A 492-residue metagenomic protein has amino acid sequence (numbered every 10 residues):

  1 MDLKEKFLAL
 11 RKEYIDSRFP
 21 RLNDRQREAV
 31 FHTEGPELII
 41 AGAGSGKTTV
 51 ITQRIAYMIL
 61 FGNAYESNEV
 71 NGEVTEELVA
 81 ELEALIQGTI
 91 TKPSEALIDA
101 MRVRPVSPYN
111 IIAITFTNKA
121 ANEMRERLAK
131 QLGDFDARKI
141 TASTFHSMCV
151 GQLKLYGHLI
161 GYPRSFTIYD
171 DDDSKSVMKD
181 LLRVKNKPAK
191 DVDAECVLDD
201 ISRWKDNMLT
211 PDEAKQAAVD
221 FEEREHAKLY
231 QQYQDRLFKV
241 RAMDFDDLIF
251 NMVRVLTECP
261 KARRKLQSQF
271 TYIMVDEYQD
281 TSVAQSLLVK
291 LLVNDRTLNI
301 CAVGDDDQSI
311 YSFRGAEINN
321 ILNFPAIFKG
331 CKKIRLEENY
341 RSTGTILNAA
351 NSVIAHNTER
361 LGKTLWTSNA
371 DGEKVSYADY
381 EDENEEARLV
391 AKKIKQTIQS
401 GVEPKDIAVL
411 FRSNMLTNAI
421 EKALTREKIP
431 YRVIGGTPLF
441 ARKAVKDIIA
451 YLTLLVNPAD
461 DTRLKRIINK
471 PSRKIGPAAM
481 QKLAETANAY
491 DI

Functional and structural regions predicted by a protein language model:
L10-I15, F19-I51, V70-L82, E95-A96 (+7 more regions): Conserved helicase NTPase motor core
G35, V106-N110, D136-K139, D295-L298 (+5 more regions): Short glycine-/polar-rich loops that comprise or flank the Walker A/P-loop and associated switch/sensor motifs
I51, G88-R102, K329-K332, E337-P430 (+1 more regions): Helicase P-loop NTPase motor core
M58-S67, V106, G133-D134: Post-Walker A helix-loop "phosphate-sensing" segment adjacent to the P-loop in P-loop NTPases
P108-D199, E213, A378, A391: Conserved P-loop NTPase-based nucleic-acid remodeling module centered on helicase motor cores
G151-H158, I310-A326, A350-N351: Short regulatory helix/loop adjacent to the ATP-binding pocket of P-loop NTPases
R183, L298, I327-F328, A370-K374 (+1 more regions): ATPase/helicase motor core of nucleic-acid motors
